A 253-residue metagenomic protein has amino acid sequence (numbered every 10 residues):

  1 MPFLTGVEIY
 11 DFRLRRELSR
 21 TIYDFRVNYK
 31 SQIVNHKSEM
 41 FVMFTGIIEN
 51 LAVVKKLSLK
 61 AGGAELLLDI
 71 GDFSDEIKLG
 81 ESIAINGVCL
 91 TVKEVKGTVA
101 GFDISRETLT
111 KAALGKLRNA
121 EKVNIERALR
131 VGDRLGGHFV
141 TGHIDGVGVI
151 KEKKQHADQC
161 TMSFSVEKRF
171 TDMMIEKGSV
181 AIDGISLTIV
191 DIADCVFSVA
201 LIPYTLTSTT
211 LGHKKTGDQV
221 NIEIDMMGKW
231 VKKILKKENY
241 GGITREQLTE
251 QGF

Functional and structural regions predicted by a protein language model:
M1-V42: Intrinsic disorder/low-complexity segments
F41-F253: Conserved loop->alpha-helix
